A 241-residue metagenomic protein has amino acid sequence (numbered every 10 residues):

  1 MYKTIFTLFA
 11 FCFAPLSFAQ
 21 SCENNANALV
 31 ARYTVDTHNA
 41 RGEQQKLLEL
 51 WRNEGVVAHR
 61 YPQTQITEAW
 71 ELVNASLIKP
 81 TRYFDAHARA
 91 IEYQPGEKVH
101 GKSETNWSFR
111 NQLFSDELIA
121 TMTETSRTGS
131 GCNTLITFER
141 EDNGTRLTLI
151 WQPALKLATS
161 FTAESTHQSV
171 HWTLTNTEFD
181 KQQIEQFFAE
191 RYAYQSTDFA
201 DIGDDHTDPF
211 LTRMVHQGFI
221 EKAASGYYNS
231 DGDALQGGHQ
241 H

Functional and structural regions predicted by a protein language model:
T4-F13: Sec-dependent N-terminal signal peptides
L16-G55, A193-N229, G238-H241: N-terminal leader/targeting segments and the immediate start of mature chains
Q44-F114, V170: An acidic-aromatic
A58-Q65, K79-Y83, G129-Q195: Gly/Pro-enriched, hydrophobic low-complexity segments that function as extracytoplasmic propeptides/linkers
H87-L149: Surface-exposed, polar helix/loop patches in the mature regions of secreted/periplasmic/lumenal proteins that form
N106-S115, Q183-D204: Short, surface-exposed secondary-structure junctions/capping segments
